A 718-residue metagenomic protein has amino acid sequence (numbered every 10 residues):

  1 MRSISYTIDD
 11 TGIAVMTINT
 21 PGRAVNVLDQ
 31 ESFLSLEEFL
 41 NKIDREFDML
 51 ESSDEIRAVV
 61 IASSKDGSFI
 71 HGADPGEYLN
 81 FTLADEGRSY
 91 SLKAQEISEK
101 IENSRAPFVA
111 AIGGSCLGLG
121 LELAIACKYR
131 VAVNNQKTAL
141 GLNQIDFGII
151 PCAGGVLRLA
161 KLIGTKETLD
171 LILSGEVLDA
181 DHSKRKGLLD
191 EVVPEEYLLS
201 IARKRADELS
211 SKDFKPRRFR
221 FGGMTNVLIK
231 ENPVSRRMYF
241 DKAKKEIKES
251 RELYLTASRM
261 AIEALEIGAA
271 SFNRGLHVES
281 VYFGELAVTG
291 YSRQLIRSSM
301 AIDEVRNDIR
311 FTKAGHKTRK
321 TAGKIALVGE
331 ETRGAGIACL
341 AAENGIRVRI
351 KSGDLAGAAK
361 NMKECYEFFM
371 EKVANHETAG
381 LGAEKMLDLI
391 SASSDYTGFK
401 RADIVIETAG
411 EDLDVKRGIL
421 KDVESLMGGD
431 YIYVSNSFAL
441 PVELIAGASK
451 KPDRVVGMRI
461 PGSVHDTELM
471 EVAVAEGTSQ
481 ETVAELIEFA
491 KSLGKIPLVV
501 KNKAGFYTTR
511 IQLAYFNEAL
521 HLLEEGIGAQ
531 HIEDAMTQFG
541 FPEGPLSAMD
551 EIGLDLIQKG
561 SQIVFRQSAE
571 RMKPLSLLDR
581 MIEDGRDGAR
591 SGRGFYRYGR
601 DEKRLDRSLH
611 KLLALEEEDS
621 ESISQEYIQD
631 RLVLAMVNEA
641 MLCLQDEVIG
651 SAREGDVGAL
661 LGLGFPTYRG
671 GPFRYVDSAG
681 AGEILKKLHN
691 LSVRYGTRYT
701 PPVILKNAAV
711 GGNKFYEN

Functional and structural regions predicted by a protein language model:
M1-A62, E99: Conserved CoA-thioester-binding segment of acyl-CoA-metabolizing enzymes
R2-I4, D9, N19, F39 (+8 more regions): N-terminal glycine-rich phosphate-binding loop for ADP-containing cofactors
E31, S35, D66-Y78, S98: Amphipathic alpha-helical interaction surfaces in cytosolic regulatory modules
D66-H71, L117-G118, L440-V442: Short, active-site-adjacent cap segments at secondary-structure transitions
S98-A110: Conserved catalytic cysteine-centered active-site region of acyl-thioester-dependent Claisen-condensing enzymes
A110-G120: Gly/Ser-rich catalytic serine loop of serine hydrolases
G118, Q136-G141: Short glycine/proline-centered loop/turn elements that form peptide/ligand docking sites
